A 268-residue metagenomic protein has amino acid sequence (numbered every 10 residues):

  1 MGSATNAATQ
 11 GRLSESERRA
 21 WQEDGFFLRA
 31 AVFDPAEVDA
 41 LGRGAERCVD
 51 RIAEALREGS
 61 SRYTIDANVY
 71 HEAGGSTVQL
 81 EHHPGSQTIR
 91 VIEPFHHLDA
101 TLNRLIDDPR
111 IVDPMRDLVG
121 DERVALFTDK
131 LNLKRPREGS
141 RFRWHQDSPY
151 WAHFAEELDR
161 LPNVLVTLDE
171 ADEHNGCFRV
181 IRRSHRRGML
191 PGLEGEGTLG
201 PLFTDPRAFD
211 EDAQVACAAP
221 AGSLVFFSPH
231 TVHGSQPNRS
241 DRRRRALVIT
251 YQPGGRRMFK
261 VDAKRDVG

Functional and structural regions predicted by a protein language model:
G2-A7, G44, C48-R51, G59-S60 (+7 more regions): Non-heme Fe(II)/2-oxoglutarate
G2-E23, A30-W144, D262: Non-heme Fe(II)-dependent double-stranded beta-helix
L28-A30, S228: Phosphate-binding beta-loop-alpha motif at adenosine-nucleotide cofactor sites
A36, A218-S223: A short, structured loop/turn motif at beta-sheet edges
L98, F127-D129, R160, H174-G176 (+1 more regions): Residues that flank catalytic or metal-binding motifs in active/ligand-binding sites
D99-R104, F209-V215, G234-Q236: Active-site rim elements
D113-R116, E138-C217, R256-K264: Catalytic core of non-heme Fe(II) oxygenases with the double-stranded beta-helix
D129-L131, V164-V166, L247-Y251: A structural signal for short, well-ordered beta-strand segments
